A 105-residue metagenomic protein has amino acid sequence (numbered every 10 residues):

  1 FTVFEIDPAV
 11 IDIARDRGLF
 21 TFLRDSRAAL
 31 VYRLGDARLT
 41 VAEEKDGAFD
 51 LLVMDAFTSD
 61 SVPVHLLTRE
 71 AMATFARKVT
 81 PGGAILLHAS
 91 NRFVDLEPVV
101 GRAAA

Functional and structural regions predicted by a protein language model:
F1-V100: The AdoMet/dcAdoMet-binding core of the Class I SAM-like
A105: Conserved S-adenosyl-L-methionine
